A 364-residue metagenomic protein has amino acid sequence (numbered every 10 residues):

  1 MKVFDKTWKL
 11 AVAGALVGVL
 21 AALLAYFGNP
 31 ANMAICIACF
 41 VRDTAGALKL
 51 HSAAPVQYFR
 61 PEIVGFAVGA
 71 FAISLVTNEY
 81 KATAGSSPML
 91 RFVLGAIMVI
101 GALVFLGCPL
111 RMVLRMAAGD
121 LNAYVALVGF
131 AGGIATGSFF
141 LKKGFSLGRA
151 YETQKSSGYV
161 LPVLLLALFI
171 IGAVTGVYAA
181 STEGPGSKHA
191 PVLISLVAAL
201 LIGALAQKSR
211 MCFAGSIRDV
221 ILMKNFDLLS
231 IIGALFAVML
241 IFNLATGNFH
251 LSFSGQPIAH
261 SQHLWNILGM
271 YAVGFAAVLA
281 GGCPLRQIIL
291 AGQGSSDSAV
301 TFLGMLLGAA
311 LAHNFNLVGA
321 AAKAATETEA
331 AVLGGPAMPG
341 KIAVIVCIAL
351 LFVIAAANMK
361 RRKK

Functional and structural regions predicted by a protein language model:
M1-K364: Membrane-interfacial helix-loop segments of redox and metal-homeostasis proteins, especially TM-loop-TM junctions
